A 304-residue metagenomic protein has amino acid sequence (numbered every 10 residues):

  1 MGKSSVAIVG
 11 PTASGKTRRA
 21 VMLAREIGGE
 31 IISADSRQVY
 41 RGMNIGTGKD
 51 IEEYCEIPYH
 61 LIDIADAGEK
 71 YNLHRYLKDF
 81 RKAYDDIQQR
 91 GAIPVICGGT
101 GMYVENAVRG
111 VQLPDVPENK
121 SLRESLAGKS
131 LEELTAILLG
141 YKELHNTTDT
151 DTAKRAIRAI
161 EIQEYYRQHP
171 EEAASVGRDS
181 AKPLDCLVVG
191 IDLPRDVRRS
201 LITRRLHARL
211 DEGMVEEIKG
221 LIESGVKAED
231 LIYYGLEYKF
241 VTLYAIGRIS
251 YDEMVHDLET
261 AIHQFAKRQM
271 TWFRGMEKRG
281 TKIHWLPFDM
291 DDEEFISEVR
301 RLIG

Functional and structural regions predicted by a protein language model:
M1-G304: Phosphate/pyrophosphate-binding catalytic cores of soluble transferases and nucleic-acid-acting enzymes
